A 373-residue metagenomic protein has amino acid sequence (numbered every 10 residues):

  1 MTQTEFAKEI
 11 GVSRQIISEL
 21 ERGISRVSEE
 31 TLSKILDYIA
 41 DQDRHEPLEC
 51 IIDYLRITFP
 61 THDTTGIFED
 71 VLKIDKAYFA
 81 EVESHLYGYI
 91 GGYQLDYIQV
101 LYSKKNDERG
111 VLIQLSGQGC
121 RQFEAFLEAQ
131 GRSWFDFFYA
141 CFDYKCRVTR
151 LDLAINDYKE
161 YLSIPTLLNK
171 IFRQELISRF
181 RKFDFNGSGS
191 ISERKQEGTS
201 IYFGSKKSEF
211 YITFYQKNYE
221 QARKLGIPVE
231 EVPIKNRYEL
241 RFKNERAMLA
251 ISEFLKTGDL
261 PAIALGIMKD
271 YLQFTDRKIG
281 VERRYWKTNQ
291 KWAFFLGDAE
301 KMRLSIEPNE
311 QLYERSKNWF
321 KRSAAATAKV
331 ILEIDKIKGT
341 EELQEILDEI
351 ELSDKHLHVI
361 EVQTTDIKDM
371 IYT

Functional and structural regions predicted by a protein language model:
M1, V27, E307-P308: Residue-level signal for the short linker/turn that defines the boundary of a DNA-recognition helix
T2-E19: Short alpha-helical DNA-recognition segment
Q3, L32, T65: Generic structural marker for isolated residues within well-ordered, non-membrane alpha-helices of soluble domains
E5, I16, R26, T31 (+1 more regions): Residues in the helix-turn-helix
K8, E19, K34-D37, R315: DNA-binding alpha-helical recognition surfaces that contact promoter or target DNA
S28-R44: DNA major-groove recognition helix of helix-turn-helix/homeodomain DNA-binding modules
D41-Q311, W319-T373: Structured, helix-rich domain cores that form ligand/interaction pockets
